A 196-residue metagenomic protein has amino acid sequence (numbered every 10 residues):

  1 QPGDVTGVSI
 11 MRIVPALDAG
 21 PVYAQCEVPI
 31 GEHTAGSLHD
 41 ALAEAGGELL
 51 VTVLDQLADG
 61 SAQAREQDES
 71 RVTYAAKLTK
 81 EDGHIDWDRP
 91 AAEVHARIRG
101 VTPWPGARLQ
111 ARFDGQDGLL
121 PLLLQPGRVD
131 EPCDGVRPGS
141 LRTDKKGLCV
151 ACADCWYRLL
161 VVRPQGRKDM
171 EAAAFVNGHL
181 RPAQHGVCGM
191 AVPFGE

Functional and structural regions predicted by a protein language model:
Q1-Y74, E81: Donor/substrate-binding cores of folate-linked one-carbon enzymes
A76-K77, R158: Short hydrophobic/aromatic segments of transmembrane alpha-helices and their interfaces
D82, D88-E196: An anion-binding loop in the catalytic cleft
